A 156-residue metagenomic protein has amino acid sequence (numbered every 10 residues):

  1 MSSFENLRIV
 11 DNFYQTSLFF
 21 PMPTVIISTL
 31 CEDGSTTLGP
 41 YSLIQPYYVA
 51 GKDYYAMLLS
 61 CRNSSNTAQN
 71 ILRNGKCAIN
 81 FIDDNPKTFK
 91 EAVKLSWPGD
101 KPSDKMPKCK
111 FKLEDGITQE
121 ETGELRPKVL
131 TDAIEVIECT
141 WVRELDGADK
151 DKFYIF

Functional and structural regions predicted by a protein language model:
M1-T37, Q45-F156: Active-site-proximal mixed secondary-structure blocks
